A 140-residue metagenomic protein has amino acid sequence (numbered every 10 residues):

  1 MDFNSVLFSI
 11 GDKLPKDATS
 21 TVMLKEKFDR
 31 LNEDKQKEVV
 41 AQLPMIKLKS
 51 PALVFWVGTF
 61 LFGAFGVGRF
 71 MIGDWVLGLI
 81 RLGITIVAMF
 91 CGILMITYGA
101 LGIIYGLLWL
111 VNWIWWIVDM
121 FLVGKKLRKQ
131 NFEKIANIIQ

Functional and structural regions predicted by a protein language model:
D2-G58, R81-Q140: Transmembrane helix recognition focused on a "late"/terminal membrane span
L61-A64: Short acidic, Pro/Gly- and aromatic-enriched capping/linker segments at domain boundaries
G66-F70: C-terminal ends of transmembrane helices
